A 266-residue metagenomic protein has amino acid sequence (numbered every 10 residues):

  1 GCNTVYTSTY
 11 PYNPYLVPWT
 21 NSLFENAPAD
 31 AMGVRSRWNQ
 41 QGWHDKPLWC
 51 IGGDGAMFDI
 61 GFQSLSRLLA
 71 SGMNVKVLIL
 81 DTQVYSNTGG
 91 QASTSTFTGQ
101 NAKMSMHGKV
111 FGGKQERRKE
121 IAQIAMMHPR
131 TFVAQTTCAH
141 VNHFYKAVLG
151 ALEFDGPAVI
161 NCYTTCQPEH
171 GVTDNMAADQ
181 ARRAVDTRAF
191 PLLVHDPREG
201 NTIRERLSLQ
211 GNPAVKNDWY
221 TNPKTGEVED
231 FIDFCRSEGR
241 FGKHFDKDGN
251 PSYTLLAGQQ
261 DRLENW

Functional and structural regions predicted by a protein language model:
G1-L80, Y85, G90-Q100, K114-E116: Cofactor-binding active-site loop characterized by glycine-rich and histidine/acidic residues
C2, K46, M73-K76, F132-A134 (+2 more regions): Structural beta-strand/beta-sheet cores of well-ordered domains, especially the beta-sheet scaffolds that support
E25-M32, K103-V110, V159-E169, D186-L193: Short, basic, helix/turn surface patches
A31-S36, Y85-T88, F111-K119, P168-V172 (+1 more regions): Low-complexity, flexible helical/coil segments
S36-L48, T96-F154: Conserved thiamine diphosphate
A122-V185, H244-K247: Structural signature of the thiamine diphosphate
T164-W266: Flexible, low-complexity linker and terminal segments
